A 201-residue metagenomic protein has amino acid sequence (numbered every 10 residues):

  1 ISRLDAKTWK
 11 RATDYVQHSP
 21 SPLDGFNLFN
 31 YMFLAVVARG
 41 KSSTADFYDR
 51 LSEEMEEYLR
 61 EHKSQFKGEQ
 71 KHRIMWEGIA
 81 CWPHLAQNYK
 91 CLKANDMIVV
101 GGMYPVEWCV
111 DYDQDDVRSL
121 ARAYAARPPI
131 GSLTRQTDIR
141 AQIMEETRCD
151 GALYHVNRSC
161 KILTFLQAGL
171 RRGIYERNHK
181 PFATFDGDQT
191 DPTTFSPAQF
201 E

Functional and structural regions predicted by a protein language model:
I1-Y104, V110, P129: A charged, amphipathic alpha-helical module
A86-G101, D115-A123, R127, S132-E201: Hydrophobic alpha/beta core scaffold segments
W108-C109, D116: Amidase signature
